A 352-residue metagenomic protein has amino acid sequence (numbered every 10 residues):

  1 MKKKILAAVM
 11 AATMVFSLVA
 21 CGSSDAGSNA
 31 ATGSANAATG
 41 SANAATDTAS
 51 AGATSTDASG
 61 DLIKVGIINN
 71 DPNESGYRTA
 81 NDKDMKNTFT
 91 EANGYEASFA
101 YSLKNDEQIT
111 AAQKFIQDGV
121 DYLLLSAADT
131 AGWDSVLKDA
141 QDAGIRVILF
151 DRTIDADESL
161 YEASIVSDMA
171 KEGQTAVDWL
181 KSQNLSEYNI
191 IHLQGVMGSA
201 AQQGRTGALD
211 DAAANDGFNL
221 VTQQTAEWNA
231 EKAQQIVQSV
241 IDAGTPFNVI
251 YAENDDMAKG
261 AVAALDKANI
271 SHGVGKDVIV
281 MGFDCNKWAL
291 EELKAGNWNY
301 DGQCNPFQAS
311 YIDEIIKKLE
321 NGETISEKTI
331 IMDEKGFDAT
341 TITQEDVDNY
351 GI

Functional and structural regions predicted by a protein language model:
I5, L18-A42, T48: Bacterial lipoprotein signal-peptidase II cleavage site
G52, A58-I63, L193, M197 (+3 more regions): Hinge/cleft segment of the Venus flytrap/periplasmic-binding protein
D57, K64-A92, S98-K114, S126-T130 (+3 more regions): Extracytoplasmic "Venus flytrap"
A58-S59, V65, Q108, S164-N189 (+3 more regions): Hydrophobic alpha-helical segments within soluble ligand-binding/sensing domains
G76-E91, Y95, E172-A176, A200-F218 (+2 more regions): Short, solvent-exposed amphipathic alpha-helices that sit in or adjacent to ligand/effector-binding or catalytic
F99-Y101, A156-W179, L193, Q223 (+1 more regions): Short beta-strand elements at the ligand-binding edges of bilobed clamshell
I109, I116-D121, L125-D142, L209 (+1 more regions): Hydrophobic alpha-helical
A131-K171, N286-K294, T340: Flexible loop/hinge segments that line or gate small-molecule binding clefts
